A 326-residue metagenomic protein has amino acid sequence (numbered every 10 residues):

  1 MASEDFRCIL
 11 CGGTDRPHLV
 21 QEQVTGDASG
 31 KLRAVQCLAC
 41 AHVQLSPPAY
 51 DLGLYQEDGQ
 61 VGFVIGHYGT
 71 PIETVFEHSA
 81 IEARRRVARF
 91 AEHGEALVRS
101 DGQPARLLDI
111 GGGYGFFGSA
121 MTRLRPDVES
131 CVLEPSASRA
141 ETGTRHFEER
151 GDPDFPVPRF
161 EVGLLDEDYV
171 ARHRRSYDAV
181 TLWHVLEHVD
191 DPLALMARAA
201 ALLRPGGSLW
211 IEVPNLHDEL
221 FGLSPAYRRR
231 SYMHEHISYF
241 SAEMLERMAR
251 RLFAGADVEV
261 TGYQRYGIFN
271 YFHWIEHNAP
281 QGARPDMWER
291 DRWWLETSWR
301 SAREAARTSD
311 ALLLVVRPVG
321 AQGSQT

Functional and structural regions predicted by a protein language model:
M1-W183, L193-M196, T261-Y263, G282-L313 (+1 more regions): Conserved N-terminal segment of class I S-adenosyl-L-methionine
S130, L209-I211: Hydrophobic/aromatic residues located in beta-strands of well-ordered beta-sheets within soluble catalytic
R139, H217-E219, Y266-G267: Feature marks short, surface-exposed loop/turn motifs that line or immediately flank catalytic pockets and channel
W183-D190, E235: Short catalytic micro-motifs in class I SAM-dependent methyltransferases
D190-A194, F221: Short N-terminal helix/helix-N-cap motif within the alpha/beta-hydrolase-1
L193-S208: A short glycine-rich, Lys/Arg-flanked "PGG" loop and its adjoining helix->strand segment in the class I
I211-S238, E243-M248, H273-N278: Short, glycine-/aromatic-enriched active-site segment of Class I SAM-dependent methyltransferases
E243-H277: Substrate-binding/catalytic lobe of Class I Rossmann-like enzymes that use SAM or dcSAM, i.e., the mid-to-C-terminal
